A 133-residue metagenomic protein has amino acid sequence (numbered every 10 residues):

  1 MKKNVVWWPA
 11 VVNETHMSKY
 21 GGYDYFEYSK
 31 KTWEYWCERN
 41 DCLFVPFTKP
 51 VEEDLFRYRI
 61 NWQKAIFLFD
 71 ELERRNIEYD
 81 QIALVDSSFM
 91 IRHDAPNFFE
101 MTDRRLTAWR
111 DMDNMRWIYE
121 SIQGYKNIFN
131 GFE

Functional and structural regions predicted by a protein language model:
M1-D80: N-terminal anchoring/stem segment of glycosyltransferases
I60-Y125: GT-A fold catalytic core of metal-dependent nucleotide-sugar glycosyltransferases, centered on the diacidic
N127-N130: Intrinsically disordered, low-complexity segments that flank
E133: A recurrent flexible, glycine/aromatic-enriched loop bordering the glycosyltransferase active site that acts as
